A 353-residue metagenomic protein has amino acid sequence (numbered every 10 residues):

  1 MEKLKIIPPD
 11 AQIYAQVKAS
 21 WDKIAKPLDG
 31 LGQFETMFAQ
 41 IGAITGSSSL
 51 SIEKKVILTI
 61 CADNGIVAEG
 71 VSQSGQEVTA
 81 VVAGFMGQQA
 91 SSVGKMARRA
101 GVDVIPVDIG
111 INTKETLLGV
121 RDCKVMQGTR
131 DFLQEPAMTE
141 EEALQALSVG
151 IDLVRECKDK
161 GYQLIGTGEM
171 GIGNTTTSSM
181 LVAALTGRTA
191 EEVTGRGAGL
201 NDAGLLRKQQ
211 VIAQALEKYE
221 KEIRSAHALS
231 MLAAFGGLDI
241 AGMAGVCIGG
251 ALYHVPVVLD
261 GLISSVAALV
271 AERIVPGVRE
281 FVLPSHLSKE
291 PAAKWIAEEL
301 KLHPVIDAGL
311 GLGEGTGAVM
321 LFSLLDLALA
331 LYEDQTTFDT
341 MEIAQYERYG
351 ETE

Functional and structural regions predicted by a protein language model:
M1-E353: N-terminal loops that bind phosphate or other acidic moieties and the adjacent beta-alpha structural core
